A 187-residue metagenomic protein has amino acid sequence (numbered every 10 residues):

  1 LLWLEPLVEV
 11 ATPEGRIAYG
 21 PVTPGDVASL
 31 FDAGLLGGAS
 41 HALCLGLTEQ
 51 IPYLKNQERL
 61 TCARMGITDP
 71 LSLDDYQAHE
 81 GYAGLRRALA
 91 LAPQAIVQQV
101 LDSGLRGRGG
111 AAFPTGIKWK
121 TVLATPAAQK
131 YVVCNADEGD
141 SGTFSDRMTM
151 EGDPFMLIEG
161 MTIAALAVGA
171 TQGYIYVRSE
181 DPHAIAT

Functional and structural regions predicted by a protein language model:
L1-T187: Feature of Fe-S/electron-transfer and energy-metabolism proteins that preferentially highlights extended coupling
